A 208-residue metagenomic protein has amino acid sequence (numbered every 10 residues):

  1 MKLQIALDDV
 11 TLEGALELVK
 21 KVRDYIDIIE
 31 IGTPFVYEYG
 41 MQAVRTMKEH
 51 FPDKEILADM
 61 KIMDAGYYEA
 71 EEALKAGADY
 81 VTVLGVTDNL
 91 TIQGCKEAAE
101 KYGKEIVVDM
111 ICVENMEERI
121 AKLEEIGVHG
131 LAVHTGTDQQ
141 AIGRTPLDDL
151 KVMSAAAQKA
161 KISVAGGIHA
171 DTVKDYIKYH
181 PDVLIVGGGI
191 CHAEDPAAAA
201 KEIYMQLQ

Functional and structural regions predicted by a protein language model:
M1-Y67, K75, L123, C191-H192 (+1 more regions): Conserved N-terminal beta1-alpha1 strand-loop-helix module at the mouth
D8, I28-V36, E55-M63, D79-L90 (+3 more regions): Catalytic beta/alpha-barrel core
R23-D27, H50-K54, K75-Y80, E100-E105 (+3 more regions): Glycine-enriched alpha-helix->loop->beta-strand junction motifs that scaffold or abut catalytic
I31-T33, I162-I168, V186-I190: Glycine-rich beta-strand-to-loop/alpha-helix junction loops that act as flexible
Y37-K61, G94-C112, R144-A170, K201-Q208: Alpha-helix-loop-beta-strand connector modules within alpha/beta enzyme cores
D64-A76, E114-I126, Q158, I168-L184 (+1 more regions): Catalytic cores of alpha/beta
A78-L90, L131-A141, Y179-I203: Glycine-rich phosphate-binding active-site loops on the catalytic face of alpha/beta enzymes
R119-K151, A160-I162, A199: Glycine/Thr-rich beta-alpha phosphate-binding loop at enzyme active sites
